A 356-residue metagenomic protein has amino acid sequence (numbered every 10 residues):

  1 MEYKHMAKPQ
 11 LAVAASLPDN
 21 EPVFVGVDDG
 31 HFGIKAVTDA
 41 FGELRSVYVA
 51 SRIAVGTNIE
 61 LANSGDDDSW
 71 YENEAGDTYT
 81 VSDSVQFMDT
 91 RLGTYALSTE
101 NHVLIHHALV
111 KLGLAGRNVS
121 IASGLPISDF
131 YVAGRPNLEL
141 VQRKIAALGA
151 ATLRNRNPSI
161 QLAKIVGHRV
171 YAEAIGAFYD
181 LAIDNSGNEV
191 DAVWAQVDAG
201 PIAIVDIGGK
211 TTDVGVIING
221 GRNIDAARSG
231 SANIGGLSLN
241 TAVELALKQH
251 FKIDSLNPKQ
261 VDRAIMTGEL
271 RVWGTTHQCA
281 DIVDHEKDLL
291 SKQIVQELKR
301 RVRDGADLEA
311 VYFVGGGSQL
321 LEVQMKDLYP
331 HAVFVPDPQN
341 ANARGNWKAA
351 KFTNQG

Functional and structural regions predicted by a protein language model:
M1-I202, R222-G236, G268-W273, H277-V311 (+1 more regions): Nucleotide/phosphate-binding catalytic cleft detector across ATP-hydrolyzing and phosphate-transferring enzymes
D28-D29, D206, D213, N240: Acidic side chains
I34-T38, T212-I217: Short beta-strand scaffold segments in enzyme catalytic cores
A195-V216: Extended, charge-rich low-complexity interaction segments
V216-Q260: Glycine/GP-enriched mid-protein hinge/lid loop-to-helix segment characteristic of carbohydrate kinases
L245-H285: A mobile "lid/hinge" subdomain adjacent to the ATP/sugar-phosphate binding pocket shared across diverse ATP-dependent
